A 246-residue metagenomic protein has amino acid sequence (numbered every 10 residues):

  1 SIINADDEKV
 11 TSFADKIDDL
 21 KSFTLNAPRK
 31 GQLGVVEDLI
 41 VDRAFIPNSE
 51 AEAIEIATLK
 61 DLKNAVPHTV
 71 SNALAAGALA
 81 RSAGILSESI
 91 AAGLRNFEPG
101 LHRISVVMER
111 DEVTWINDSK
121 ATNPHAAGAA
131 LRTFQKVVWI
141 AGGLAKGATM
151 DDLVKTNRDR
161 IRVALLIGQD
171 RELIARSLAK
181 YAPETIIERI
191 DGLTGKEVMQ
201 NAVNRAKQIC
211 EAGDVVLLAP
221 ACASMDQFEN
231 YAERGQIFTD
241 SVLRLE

Functional and structural regions predicted by a protein language model:
S1-A5, I140-A141, R160-Q169: Short internal beta-strands
N4, E188, V216-A221: Short beta-strands and strand-loop turn motifs
D7-E8, I46, L144-K146, D170 (+1 more regions): Short glycine-rich anion-binding loops that position phosphate/pyrophosphate groups of nucleotides and phosphorylated
D7-S12, P28-K30, G147-A148, R171-R176: Short, charged/polar "capping" segments at the starts of alpha-helices and the immediately preceding loops
T11-L59, G100-R103, V107, F134: Extended acidic/charged loop-beta regions that coordinate divalent cations and stabilize anionic phosphate/carboxylate
A57-I161: Nucleotide phosphate-binding/pyrophosphate-handling subdomain across enzymes that bind or process nucleotide phosphates
L153-D214: C-terminal helical cap/extension that packs against the catalytic core of soluble nucleotide-cofactor enzymes
